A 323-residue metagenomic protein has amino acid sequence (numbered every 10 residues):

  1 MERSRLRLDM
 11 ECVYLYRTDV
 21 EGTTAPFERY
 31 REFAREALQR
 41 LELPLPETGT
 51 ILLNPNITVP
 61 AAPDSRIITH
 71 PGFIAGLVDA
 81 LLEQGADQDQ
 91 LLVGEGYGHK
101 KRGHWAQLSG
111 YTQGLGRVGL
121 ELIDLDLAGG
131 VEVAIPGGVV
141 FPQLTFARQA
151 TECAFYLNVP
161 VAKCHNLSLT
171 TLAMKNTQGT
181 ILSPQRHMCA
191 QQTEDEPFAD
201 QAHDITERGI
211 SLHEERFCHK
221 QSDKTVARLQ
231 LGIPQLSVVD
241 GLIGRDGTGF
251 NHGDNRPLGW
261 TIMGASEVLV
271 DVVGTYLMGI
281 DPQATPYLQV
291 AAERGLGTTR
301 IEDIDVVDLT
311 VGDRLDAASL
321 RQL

Functional and structural regions predicted by a protein language model:
M1-L323: N-terminal and secondary-structure boundary signal
